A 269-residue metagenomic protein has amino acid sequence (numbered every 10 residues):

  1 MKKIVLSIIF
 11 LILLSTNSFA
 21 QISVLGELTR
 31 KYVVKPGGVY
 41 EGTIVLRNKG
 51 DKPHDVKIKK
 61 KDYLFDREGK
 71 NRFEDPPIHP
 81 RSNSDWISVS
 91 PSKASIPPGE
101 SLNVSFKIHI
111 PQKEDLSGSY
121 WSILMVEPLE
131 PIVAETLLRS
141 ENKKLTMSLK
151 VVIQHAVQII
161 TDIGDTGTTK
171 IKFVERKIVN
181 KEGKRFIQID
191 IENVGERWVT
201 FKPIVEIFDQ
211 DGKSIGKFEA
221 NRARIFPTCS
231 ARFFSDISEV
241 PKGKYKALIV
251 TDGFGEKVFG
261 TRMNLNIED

Functional and structural regions predicted by a protein language model:
I4-S18: Sec-dependent N-terminal signal peptides
A20-H54, K93, K170-E182: Beta-sheet-dominated interaction scaffolds and their linkers
G26, G37-T43, L102-V104, D115-I123 (+1 more regions): Short, solvent-exposed loop/turn segments enriched in Ser/Thr/Gly
V39, P53, S101, S117-S119 (+4 more regions): Extracellular Ig-like/FN3 beta-sandwich strand-entry sites
T43-R47, F186-V194, D236: Short edge beta-strand/loop segments characteristic of extracellular beta-sandwich folds
K52-L64, H109-T161, K242-D269: Terminal connector regions
V56-H79, E192-D211, G253: Short acidic, flexible loop segments centered on an aromatic residue
P77-K113, Q210-P241: Intrinsically disordered, low-complexity Pro/Gly/Ser/Thr-rich segments with frequent PxxP/GP/PP motifs and embedded
